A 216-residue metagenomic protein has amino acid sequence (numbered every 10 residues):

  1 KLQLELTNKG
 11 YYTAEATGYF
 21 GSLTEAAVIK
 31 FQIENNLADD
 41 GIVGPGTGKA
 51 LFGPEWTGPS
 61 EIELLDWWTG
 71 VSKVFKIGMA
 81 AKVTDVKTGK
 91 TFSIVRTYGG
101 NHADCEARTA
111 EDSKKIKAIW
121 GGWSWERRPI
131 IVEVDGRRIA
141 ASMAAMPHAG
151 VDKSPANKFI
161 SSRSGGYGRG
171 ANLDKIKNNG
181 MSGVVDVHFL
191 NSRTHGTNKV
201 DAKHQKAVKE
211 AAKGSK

Functional and structural regions predicted by a protein language model:
K1, T7-L51: Short acidic, glycine/serine/threonine-rich helix-capping segments at coil-helix boundaries
L6-G10, Q32-D39, L51, E55 (+4 more regions): Sec/Tat-exported extracytoplasmic proteins
K9-A14, A140, G150-V151, H195-T197: Substrate-binding/catalytic groove segments of enzymes that remodel or degrade extracellular structural polymers
K9-G10, T17, G21, S124 (+3 more regions): Extracytoplasmic/cell-surface-exposed regions of Actinobacterial cell-envelope-associated and secreted proteins
A50-K177: Cell wall/extracellular polymer interaction/catalysis modules
G165, N179-K216: C-terminal partner/receptor-binding element of secreted or periplasmic proteins
